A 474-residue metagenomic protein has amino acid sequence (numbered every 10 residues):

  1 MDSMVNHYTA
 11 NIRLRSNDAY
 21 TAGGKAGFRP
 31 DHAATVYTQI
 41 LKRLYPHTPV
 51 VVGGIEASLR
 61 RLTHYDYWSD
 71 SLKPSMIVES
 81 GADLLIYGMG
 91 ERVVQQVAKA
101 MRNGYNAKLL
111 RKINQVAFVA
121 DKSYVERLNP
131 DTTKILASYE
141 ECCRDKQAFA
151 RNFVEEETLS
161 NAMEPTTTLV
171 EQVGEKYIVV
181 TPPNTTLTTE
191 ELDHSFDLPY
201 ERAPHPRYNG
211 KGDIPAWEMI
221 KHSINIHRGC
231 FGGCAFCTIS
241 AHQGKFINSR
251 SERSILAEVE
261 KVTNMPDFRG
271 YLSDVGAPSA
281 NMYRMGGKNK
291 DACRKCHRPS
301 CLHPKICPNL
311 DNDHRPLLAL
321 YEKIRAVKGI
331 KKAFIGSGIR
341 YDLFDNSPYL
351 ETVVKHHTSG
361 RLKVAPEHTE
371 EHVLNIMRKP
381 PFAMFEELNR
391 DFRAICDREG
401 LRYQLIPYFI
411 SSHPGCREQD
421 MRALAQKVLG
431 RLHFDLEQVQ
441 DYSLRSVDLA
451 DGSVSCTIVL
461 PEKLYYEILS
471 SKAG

Functional and structural regions predicted by a protein language model:
M1-V173, V180-T181, T185, C456: Glycine-rich beta-alpha loop elements in corrinoid/cobalamin-binding modules across cobalamin-dependent enzymes
D2-I12, L59-R61, E91-Q96, A120-Y124 (+7 more regions): Flexible glycine/acidic-rich beta-alpha junction loops that bind and position SAM and/or redox cofactors in anaerobic
T48, E260-I406, I410-P414: Conserved SAM/AdoMet-binding glycine-rich loop
D83, S195, C230, I255 (+2 more regions): Conserved, mostly hydrophobic/aromatic
A107-M163, E175, N184-L187, I214 (+5 more regions): Terminal amphipathic helices with adjacent charged low-complexity linkers/tails
R151-S223: N-terminal [4Fe-4S]-dependent radical SAM core
K211-T238, Y271: N-terminal pre-triad scaffold of radical SAM enzymes
C237-S254: Iron-sulfur (Fe-S) cluster-binding segments and ferredoxin-like electron-carrier domains, especially [2Fe-2S]
